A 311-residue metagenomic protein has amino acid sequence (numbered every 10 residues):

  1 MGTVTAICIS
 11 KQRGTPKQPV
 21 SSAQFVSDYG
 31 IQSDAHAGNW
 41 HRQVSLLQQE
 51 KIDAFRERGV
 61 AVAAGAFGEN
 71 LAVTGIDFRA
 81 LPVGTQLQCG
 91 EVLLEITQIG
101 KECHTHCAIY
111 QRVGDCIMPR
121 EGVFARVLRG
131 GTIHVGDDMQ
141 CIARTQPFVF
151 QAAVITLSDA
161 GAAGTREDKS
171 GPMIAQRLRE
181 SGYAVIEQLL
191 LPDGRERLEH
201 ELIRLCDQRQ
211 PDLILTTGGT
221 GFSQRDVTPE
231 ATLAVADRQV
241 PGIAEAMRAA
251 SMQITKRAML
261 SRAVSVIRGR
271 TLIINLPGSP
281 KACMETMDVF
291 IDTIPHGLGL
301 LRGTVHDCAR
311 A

Functional and structural regions predicted by a protein language model:
M1-F148: Metal-cofactor-dependent catalytic cores
A6, S22-A23, V44, E91-E95 (+7 more regions): Structural motif
I142-A152, R177-E180, Q210-D212, L298 (+1 more regions): SAM-dependent methyltransferases
P147-D193: Glycine-rich phosphate/diphosphate-binding loop of Rossmann-like nucleotide-binding domains
I155-T156, T216-T217, N275-P277: Short beta-strand segments
R179, V185-T216, G221-V235: N-terminal small/polar loop signature for handling phosphorylated ligands or for N-terminal nucleophile
T228-A311: Proline/glycine-rich low-complexity loops and linkers
